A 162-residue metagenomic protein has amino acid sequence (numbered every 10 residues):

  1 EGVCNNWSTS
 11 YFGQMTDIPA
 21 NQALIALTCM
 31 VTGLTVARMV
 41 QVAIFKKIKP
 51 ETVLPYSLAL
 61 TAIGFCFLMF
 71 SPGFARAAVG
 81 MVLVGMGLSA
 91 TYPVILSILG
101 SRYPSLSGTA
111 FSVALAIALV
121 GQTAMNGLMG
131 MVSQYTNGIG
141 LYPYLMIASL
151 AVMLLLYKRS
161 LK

Functional and structural regions predicted by a protein language model:
E1-T28, T32-T35: Extracytoplasmic gate region of multi-pass secondary transporters
A20-T28, G108-S112, P143: Small-residue hotspots at the loop-to-helix junctions and early N-terminal turns of transmembrane alpha-helices
A37-P50, S133-Q134: Helix-to-loop junctions at the C-terminal end of transmembrane segments in multipass secondary transporters
T52-F67: Structural signature of the two symmetry-related core transmembrane helices
G64, A75-L83: Paired small-residue
S89-Y103: Intracellular juxtamembrane helix-capping segments at the cytosolic ends of symmetry-related transmembrane helices
Y103-G138: A late C-terminal transmembrane helix in Major Facilitator Superfamily
I147-K162: Multi-pass alpha-helical transporter architecture, strongest for 12-TM Major Facilitator/SLC carriers used
